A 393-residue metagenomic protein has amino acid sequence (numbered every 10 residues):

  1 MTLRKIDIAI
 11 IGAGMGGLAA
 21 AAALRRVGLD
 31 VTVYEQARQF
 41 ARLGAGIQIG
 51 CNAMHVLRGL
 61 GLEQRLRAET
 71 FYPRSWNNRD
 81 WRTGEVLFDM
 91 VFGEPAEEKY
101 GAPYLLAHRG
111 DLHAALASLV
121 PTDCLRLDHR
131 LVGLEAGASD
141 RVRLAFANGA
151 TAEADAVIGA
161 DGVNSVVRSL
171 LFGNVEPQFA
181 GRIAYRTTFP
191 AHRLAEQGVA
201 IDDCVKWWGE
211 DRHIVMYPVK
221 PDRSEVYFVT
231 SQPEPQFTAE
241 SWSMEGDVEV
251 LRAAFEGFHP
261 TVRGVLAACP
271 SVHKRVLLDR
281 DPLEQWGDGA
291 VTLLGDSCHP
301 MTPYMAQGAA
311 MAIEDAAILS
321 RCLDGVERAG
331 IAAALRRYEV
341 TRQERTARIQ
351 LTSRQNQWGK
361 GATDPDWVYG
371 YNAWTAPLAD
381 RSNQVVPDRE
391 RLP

Functional and structural regions predicted by a protein language model:
M1-I6, L66-A68, G264, E284 (+2 more regions): C-terminal helical "tail/cap" subdomain of flavin- and related membrane-associated enzymes
T2-I8, G50-P190, P235-R252, T375 (+1 more regions): Conserved N-terminal helical subregion
I8-I10, V31: Conserved hydrophobic helix-helix packing surfaces used for dimerization/oligomerization
A13-M15: Glycine-rich Rossmann-fold phosphate-binding loop(s) that bind the pyrophosphate of adenine dinucleotide cofactors
A20-L29, V56-G59: A short, Lys/Arg-enriched amphipathic alpha-helix followed by its capping loop at the start of a domain
R25-A45: Glycine-rich FAD pyrophosphate-binding loop
Q197-V199, E210-R212, P218-S224, T230-M305 (+1 more regions): FAD/FMN-dependent oxidoreductases across multiple families
